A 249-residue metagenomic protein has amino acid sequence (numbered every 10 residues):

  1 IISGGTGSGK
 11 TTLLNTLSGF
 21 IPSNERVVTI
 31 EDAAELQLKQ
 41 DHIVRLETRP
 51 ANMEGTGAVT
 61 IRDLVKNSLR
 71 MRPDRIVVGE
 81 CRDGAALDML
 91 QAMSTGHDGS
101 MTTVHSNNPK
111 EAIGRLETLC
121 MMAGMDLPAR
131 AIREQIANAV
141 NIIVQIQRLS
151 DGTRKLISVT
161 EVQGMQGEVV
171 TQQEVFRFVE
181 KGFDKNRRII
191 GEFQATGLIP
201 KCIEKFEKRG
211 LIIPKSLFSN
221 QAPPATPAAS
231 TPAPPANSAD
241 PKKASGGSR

Functional and structural regions predicted by a protein language model:
I2: Hydrophobic anchor at the beta1->P-loop junction of P-loop NTPases
G5-T6: The conserved Walker
G9: Conserved glycine(s) of the Walker
T12: Conserved PLP-enzyme active-site core in the AAT-like
N15-K66, A112-L116: P-loop NTPase switch/communication element
R26, D41-I43, T48-A51, L64-K66 (+8 more regions): Short capping/connector residues at structural and topological boundaries
E31-V44, S68-G167: Conserved P-loop NTPase nucleotide-binding/switch module
G152-R249: NTP-binding/hydrolysis catalytic cores, primarily Walker-type P-loop NTPases
